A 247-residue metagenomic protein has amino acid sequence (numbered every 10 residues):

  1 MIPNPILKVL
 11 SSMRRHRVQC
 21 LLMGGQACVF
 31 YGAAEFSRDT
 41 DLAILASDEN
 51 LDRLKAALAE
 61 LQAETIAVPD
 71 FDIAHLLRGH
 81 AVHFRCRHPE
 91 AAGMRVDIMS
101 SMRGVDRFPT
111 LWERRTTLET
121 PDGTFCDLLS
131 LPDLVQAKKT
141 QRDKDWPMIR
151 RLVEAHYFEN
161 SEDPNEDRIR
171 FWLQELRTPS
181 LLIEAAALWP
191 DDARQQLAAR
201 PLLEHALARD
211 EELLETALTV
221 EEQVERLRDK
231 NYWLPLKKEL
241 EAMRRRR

Functional and structural regions predicted by a protein language model:
M1-R247: Compositionally biased terminal segments of proteins
